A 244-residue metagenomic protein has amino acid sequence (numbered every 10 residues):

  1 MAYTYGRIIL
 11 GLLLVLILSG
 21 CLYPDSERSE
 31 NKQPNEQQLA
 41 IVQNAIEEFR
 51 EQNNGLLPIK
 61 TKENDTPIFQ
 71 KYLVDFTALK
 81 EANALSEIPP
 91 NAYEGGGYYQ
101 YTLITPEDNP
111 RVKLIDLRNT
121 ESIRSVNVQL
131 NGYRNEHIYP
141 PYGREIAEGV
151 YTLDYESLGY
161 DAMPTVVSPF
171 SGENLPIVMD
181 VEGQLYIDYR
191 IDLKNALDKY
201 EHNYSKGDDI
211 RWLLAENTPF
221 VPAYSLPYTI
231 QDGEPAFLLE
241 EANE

Functional and structural regions predicted by a protein language model:
M1-I9: Bacterial N-terminal signal peptides that target proteins for export
L16-G20: C-terminal motif of bacterial Sec signal peptides marking the signal peptidase cleavage site
L22-D25: Bacterial signal peptide processing site
E30, P34, Q38, N64-K71: Extracytoplasmic/periplasmic, Sec-exported soluble proteins
N35-Q38, Y72-D75, S122, V126: Stable alpha-helical elements in mature extracytoplasmic
Q38-L56: N-terminal alpha-helical signal peptides/signal-anchor transmembrane segments
I59-T120, R144-E244: Extracellular/periplasmic head regions of type IV pilus-like filament subunits
E121-P141, M163: Pan-zinc metallopeptidase signature
